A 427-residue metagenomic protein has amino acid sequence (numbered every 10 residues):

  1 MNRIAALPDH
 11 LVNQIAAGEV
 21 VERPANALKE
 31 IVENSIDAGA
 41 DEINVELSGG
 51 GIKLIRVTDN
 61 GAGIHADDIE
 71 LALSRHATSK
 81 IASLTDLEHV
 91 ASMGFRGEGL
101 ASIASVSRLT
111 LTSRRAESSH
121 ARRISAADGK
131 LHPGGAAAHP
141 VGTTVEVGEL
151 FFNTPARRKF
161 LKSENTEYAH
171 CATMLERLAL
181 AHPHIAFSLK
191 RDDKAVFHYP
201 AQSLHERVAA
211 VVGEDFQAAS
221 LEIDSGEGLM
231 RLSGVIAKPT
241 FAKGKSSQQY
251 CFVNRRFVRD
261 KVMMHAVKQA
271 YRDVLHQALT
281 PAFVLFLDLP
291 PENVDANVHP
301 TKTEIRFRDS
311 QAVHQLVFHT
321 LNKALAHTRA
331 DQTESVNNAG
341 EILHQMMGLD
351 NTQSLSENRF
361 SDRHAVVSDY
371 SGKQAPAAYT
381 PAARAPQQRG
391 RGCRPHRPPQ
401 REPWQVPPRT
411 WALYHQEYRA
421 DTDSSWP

Functional and structural regions predicted by a protein language model:
M1-P427: N-terminal phosphate-binding caps/lids of nucleotide- and nucleic-acid-binding domains
